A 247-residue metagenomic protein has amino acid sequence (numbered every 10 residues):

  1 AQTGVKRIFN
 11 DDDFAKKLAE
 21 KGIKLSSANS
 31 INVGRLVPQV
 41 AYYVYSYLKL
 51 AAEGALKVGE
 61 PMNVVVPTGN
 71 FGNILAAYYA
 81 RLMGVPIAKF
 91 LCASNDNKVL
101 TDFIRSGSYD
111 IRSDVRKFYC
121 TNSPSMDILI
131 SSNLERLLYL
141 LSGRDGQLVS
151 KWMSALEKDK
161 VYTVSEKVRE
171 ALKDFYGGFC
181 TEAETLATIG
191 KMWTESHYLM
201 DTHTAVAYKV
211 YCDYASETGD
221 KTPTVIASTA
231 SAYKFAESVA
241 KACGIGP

Functional and structural regions predicted by a protein language model:
A1-P247: PLP-dependent amino-acid enzyme catalytic core
